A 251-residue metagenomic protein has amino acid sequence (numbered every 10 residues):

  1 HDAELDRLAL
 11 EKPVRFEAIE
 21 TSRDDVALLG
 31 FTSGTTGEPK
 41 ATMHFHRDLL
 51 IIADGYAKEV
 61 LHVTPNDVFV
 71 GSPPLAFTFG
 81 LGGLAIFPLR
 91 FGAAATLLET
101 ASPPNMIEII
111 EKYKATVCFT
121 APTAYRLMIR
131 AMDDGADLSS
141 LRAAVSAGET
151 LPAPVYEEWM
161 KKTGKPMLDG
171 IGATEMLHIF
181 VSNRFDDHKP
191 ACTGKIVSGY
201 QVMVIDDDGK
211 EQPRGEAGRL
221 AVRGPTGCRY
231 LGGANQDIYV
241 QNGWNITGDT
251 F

Functional and structural regions predicted by a protein language model:
H1-E11, E111-K114, R130: Structural core segment of the AMP-binding/adenylate-forming
K12-F31, E38, L61-V68: Conserved pre-ATP/AMP-binding loop-to-beta segment of ANL
E20, A27-I51, G194: Conserved AMP-binding A3 loop
E20-T21, A191-V197, E211, V240-G243: Short Gly/Pro-enriched turn/cap motifs at secondary-structure boundaries
V26, T32-T35, M43, F69 (+6 more regions): Conserved S/T- and glycine-rich ATP-binding loop of Class I adenylate-forming
L50-V68, L75-T116, A131: Conserved AMP-binding/adenylation subdomain of ANL enzymes
R90, A115-T120, I129-K189, Q201: Gly/Ser/Thr-rich phosphate-binding loop
P213-G215, R219-F251: Conserved ATP-binding/catalytic segment of the ANL
